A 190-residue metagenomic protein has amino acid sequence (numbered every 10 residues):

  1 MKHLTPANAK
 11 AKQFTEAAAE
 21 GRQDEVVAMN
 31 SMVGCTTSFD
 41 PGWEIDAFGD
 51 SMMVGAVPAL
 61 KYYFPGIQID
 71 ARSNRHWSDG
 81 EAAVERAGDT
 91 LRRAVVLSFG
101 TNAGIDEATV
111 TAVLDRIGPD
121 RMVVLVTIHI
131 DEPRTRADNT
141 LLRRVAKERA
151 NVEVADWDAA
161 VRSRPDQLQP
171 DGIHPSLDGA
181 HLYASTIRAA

Functional and structural regions predicted by a protein language model:
M1-D46: N-terminal secretory targeting modules
S38-A112, I130-A137: Conserved SGNH/GDSL esterase-like catalytic core that processes O-acyl groups on lipids and polysaccharides
D46-F48, V124, E153-A155: Hydrophobic/aromatic beta-strand patches that form the interior of the parallel beta-sheet core in alpha/beta enzyme
L60, I117, V145-K147: A generic structural signal for well-ordered alpha-helical segments
R93-R116, E148-V152, H174-T186: A broadly tuned preference for mixed-charge, low-complexity surface segments
P119-M122: A short helix->loop->beta-strand "cap" motif at the edges of active sites that frequently abuts
T135-A190: Catalytic His-Asp segment of secreted/periplasmic serine-dependent ester chemistry enzymes
